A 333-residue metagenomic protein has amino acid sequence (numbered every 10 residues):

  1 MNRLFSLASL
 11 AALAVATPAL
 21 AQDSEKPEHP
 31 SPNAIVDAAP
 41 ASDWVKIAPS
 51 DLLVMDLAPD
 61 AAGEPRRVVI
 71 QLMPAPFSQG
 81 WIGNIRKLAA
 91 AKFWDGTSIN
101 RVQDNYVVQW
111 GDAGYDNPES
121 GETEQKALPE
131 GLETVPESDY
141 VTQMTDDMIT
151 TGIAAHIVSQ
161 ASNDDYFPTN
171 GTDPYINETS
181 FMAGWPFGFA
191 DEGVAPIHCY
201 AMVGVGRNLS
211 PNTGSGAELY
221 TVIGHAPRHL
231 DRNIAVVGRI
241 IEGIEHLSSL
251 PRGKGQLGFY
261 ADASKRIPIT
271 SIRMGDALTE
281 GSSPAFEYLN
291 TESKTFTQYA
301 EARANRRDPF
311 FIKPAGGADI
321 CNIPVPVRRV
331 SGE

Functional and structural regions predicted by a protein language model:
M1-A8: Bacterial N-terminal signal peptides that target proteins for export
S9-L13: Hydrophobic helical h-region of N-terminal Sec-dependent signal peptides in bacterial secretory/periplasmic proteins
A16-P18: N-terminal signal peptide c-region/cleavage motif recognized by signal peptidases
A21-E333: Cross-family detector of peptidyl-prolyl cis-trans isomerase
